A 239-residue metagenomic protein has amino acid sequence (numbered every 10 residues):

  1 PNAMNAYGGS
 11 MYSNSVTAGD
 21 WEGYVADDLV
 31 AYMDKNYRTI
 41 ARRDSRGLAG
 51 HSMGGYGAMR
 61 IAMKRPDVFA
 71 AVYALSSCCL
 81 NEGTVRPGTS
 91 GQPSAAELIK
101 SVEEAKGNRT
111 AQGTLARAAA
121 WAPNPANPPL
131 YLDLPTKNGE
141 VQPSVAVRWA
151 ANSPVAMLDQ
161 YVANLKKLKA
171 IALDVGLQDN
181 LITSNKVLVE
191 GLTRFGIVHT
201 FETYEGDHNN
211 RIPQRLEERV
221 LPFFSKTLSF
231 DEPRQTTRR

Functional and structural regions predicted by a protein language model:
P1-R239: Non-catalytic cap/lid and distal C-terminal segments of serine-dependent acyl enzymes
